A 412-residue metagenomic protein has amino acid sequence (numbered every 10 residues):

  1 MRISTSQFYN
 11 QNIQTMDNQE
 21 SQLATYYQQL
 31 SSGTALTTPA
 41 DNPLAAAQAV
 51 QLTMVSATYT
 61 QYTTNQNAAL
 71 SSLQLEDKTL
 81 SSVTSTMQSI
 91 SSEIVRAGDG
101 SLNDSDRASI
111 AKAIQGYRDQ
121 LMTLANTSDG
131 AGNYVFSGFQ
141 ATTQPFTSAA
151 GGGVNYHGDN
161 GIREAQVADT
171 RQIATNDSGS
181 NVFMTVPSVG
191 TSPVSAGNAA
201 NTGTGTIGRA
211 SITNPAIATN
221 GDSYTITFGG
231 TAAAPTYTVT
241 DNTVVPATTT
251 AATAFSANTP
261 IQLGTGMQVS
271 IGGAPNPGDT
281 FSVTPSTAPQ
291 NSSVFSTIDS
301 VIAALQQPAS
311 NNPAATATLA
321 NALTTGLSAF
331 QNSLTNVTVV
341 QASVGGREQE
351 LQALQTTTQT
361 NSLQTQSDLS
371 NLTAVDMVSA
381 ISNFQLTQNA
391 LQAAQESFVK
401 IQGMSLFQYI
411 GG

Functional and structural regions predicted by a protein language model:
M1-T147, G151, I173, D299-G412: Amphipathic alpha-helical polymerization modules
Q144-A315: Cysteine-poor, low-complexity segments in flexible/peripheral regions
